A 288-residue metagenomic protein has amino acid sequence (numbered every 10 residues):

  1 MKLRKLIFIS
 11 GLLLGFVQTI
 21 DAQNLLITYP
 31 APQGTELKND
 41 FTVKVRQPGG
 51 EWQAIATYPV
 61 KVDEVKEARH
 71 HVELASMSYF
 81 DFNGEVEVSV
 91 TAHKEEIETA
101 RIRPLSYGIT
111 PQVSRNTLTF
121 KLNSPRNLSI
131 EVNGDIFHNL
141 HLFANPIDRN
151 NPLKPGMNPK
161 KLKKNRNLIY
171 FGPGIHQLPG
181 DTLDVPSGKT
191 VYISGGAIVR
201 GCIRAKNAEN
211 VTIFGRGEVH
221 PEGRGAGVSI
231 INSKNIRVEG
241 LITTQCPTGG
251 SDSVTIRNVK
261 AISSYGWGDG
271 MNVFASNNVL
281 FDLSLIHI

Functional and structural regions predicted by a protein language model:
M1-I7: Bacterial N-terminal signal peptides that target proteins for export
I9-G15: Bacterial N-terminal signal peptides
I20-S187, R200, E209: Extracellular "leader-to-stem" segments immediately downstream of a signal peptide or signal-anchor in secreted/lumenal
F120-L122, H176-T190, I198-F214, H220-G240 (+2 more regions): Extracellular beta-strand-rich solenoid/capping regions of secreted or surface-exposed proteins that bind or remodel
T255-A261: Internal alpha/beta core interface subdomains
I286-I288: Conserved small/polar residues in nucleotide/adenosyl-binding loops
